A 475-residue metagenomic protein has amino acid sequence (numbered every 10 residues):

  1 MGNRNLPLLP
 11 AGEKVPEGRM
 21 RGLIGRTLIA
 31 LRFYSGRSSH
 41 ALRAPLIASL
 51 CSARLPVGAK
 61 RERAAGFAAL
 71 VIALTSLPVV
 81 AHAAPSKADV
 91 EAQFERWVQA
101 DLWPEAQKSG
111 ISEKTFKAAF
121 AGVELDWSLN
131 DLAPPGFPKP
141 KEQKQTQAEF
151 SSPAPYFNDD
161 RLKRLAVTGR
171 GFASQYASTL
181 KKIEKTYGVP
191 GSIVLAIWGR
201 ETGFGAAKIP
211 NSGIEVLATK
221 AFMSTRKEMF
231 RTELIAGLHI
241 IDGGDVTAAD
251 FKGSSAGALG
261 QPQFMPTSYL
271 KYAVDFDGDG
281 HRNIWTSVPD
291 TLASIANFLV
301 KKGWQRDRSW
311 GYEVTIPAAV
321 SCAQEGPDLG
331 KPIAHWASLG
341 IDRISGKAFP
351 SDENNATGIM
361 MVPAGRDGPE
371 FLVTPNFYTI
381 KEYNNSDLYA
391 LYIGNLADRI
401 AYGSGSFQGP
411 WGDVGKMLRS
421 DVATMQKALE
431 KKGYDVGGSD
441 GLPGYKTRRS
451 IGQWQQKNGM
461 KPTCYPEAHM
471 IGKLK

Functional and structural regions predicted by a protein language model:
G12-E13, A59-E62: Glycine-biased, low-complexity coil/linker segments
A68-L77: Bacterial N-terminal signal peptides
V79, A221, A236-I240, P327-K475: Cell-envelope/ECM-targeting effectors and their regulatory/trafficking segments
A84-E184: An acidic, Gly/Ser/Thr/Pro-rich helix-cap/linker signature
Q99-S112, A121-S128, K185-G188, G199-G203 (+10 more regions): Sec-exported extracytoplasmic/periplasmic mature domains
F116-P140, W198-T202, S212-I214, E313-A318 (+1 more regions): Acidic helix-start/capping segments at beta-turn-to-alpha-helix junctions
Q145-V300, W310: Acidic/His-rich structured neighborhood in mature extracellular/periplasmic domains
A248, K252-E382, A390: Flexible, glycine-rich surface segments
